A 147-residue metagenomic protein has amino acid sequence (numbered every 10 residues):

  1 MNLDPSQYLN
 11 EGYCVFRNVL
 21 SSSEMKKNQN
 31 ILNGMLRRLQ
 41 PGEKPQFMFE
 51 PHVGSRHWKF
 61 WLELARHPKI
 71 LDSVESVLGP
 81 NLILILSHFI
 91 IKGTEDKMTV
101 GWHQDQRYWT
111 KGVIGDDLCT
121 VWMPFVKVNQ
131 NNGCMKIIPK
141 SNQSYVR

Functional and structural regions predicted by a protein language model:
M1-V113: Non-heme Fe(II)-dependent double-stranded beta-helix
M98-R147: Catalytic core of non-heme Fe(II) oxygenases with the double-stranded beta-helix
